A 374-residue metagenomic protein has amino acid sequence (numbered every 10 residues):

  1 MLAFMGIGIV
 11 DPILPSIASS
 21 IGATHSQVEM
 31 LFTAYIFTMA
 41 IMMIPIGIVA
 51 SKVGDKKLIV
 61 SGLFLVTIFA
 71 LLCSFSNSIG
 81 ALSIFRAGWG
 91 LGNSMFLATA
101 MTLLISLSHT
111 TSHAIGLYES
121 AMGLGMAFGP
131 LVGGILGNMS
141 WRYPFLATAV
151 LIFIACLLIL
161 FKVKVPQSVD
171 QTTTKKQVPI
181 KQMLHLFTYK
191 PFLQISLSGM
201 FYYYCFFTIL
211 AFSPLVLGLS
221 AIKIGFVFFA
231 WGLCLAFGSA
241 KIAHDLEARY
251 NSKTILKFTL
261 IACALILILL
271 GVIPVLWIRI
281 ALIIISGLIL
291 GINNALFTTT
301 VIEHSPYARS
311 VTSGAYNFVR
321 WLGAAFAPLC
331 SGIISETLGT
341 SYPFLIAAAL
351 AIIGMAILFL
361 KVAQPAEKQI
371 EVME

Functional and structural regions predicted by a protein language model:
I41-N77: Conserved MFS/SLC helix-loop-helix module at the cytosolic interface between two early adjacent transmembrane helices
M43-D55, G238-N251, S335-E336: Helix-to-loop junctions at the C-terminal end of transmembrane segments in multipass secondary transporters
F85-L124: Cytoplasmic helix-loop-helix junction between adjacent transmembrane helices in 12-TM secondary transporters
L117-F161: Helix-loop-helix hairpin linking two adjacent transmembrane segments in secondary transporters
K164-I195: Juxtamembrane intracellular "pre-TM" segments in multi-pass secondary transporters
P191-F229, A236: Extracytoplasmic gate region of multi-pass secondary transporters
K253-F297: C-terminal transmembrane helical hairpin of 12-TM major facilitator-type secondary transporters
H304-T340, A347: A late C-terminal transmembrane helix in Major Facilitator Superfamily
